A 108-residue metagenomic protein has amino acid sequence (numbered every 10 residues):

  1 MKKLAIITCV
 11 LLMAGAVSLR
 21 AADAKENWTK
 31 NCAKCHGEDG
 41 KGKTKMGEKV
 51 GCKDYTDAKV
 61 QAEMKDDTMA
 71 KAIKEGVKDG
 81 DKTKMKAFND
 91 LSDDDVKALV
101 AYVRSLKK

Functional and structural regions predicted by a protein language model:
L4-C9, A22, K34, E38-D57: His/Cys-centered metal/cofactor-coordination and adjacent catalytic loops
A5, L11, V96, V100: Extracytoplasmic c-type cytochrome modules immediately beyond a signal peptide or single-pass transmembrane anchor
A16-A22: Sec/Tat signal peptide C-region and signal peptidase I cleavage site
D23-N31, D66, K82, L106-K108: Short sequence/structural segments immediately N-terminal
E26, A62-M64, D93: Short, solvent-exposed loop/helix junctions and linker helices that flank or host conserved functional motifs
K30-E38, L99, V103: The canonical Cys-X-X-Cys-His
K43-K59, T68-L106: Axial heme c-ligation environment in periplasmic c-type cytochrome domains
